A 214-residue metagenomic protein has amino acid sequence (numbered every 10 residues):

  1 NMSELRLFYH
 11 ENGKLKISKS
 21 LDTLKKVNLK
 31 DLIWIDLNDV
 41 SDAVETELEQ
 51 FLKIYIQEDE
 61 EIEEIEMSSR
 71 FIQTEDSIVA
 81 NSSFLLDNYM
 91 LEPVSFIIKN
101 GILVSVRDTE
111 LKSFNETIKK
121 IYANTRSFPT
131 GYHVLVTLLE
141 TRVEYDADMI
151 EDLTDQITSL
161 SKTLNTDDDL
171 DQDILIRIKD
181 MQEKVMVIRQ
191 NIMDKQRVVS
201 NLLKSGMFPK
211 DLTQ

Functional and structural regions predicted by a protein language model:
N1-T213: Peripheral, non-transmembrane regulatory/ligand-interaction domains of membrane transport proteins
